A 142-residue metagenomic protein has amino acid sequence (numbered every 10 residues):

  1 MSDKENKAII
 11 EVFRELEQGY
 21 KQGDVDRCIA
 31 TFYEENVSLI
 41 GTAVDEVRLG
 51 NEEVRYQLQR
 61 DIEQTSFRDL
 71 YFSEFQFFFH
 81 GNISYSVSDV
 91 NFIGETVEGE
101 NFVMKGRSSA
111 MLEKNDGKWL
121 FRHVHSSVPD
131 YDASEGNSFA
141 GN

Functional and structural regions predicted by a protein language model:
M1-T31, F139-N142: Short, low-complexity N-terminal intrinsically disordered segments enriched in polar/charged residues
N6-K7, V25-F79: A solvent-exposed, acidic/Ser-Thr-rich amphipathic alpha-helical stretch
L16, C28-T31, S38-T42, S84-G94: Short, well-ordered beta-strand segments in beta-rich or mixed alpha/beta enzyme and ligand-binding folds
L58, F72-F77, V90-F92, R107-E113: Hydrophobic/aromatic beta-strand elements that line small-molecule binding cavities or substrate pockets in beta-rich
R68-D69, S86, M104: Residue-level preference for beta-strand/loop junctions
G81-I83, D116: Residue-level signal for tight coil/turn positions that link beta-strands
I93-F102: Short, cysteine-centered beta-strand-loop-beta hairpins and adjacent loop/turn segments enriched in charged/polar
K105-E135: Short beta-strand edge/turn micro-motifs at domain boundaries
